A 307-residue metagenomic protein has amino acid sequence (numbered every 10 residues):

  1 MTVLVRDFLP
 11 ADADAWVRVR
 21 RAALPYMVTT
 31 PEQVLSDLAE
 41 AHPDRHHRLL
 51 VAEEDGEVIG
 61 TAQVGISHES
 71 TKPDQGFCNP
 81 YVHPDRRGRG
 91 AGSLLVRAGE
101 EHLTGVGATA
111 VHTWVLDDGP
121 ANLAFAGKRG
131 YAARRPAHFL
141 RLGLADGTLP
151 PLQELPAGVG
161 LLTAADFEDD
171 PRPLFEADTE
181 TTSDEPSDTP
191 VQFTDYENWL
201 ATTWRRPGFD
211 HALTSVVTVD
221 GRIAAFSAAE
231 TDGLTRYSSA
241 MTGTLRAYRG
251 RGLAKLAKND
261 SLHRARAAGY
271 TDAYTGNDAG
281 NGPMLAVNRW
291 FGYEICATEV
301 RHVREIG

Functional and structural regions predicted by a protein language model:
M1-L38, V51-E53, E154-T194, N198: Short amphipathic alpha-helix that is part of the acyltransferase structural core
P31-H42, H47, E54, A62-T71 (+2 more regions): A conserved beta-strand-loop-helix scaffold within acyl/acetyltransferase catalytic domains
E57, H68, P84-F167, V300-R304: Acyl-donor-binding surface of acyltransferase catalytic domains
F77-R87, T242-R249: A short, internal acetyl-CoA/4′-phosphopantetheine-binding micro-motif in the GNAT/acyltransferase core
C78-P80, V111-W114, S239, A273-N277: Conserved hydrophobic beta-strand within the GNAT/NAT acetyltransferase core sheet that lines the active-site cleft
G88-E101, T244, G250-H263, A286 (+1 more regions): Conserved acetyl-CoA-binding loop-helix of GNAT-fold acetyltransferases
R129-T148, L213, H263, A268-G307: Active-site/acyl-donor-binding loops of N-acyltransferases
